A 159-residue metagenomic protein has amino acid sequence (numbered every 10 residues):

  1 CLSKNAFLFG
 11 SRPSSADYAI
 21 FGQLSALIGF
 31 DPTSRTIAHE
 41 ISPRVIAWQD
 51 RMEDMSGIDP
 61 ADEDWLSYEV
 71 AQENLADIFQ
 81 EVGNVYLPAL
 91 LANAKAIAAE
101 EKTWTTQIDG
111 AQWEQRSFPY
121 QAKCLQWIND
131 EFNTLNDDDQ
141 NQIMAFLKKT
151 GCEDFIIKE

Functional and structural regions predicted by a protein language model:
C1-E159: C-terminal alpha-helical interaction module
